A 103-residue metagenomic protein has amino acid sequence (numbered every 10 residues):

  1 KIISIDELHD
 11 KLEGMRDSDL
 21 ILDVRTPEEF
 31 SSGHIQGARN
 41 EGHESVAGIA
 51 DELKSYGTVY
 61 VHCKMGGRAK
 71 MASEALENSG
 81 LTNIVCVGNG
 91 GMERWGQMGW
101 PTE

Functional and structural regions predicted by a protein language model:
K1-L20, P27-T58, G67-E103: Rhodanese-like catalytic fold shared by cysteine-dependent sulfurtransferases and DSP/PTP-type phosphatases
V61-C63: Short, surface-exposed ligand- or partner-binding patches at beta-edge/loop junctions that are enriched in aromatics
